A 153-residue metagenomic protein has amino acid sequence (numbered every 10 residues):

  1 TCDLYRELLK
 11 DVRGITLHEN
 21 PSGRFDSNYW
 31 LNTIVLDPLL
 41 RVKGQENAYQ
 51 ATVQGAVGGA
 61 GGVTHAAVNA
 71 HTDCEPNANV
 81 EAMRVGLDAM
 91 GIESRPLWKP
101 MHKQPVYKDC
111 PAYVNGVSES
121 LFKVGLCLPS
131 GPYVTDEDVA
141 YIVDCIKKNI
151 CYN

Functional and structural regions predicted by a protein language model:
T1-N153: PLP-dependent aminotransferase class I/II
